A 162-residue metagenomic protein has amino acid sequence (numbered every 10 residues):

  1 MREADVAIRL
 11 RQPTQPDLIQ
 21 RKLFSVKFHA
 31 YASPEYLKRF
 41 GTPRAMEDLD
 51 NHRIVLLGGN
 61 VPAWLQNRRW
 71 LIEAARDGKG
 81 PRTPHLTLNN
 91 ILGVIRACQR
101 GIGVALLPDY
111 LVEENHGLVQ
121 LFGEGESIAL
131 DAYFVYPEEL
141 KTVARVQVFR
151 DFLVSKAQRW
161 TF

Functional and structural regions predicted by a protein language model:
M1, P43, V146-Q147: Conserved strand-to-helix beginnings and helix N-cap segments that scaffold or border functional pockets
M1-I19: Central regulatory/effector-binding core of bacterial HTH transcription factors
V6, E73, D151-F152: Glycine-rich, phosphate-binding/catalytic loops in enzymes
P13-A132, Q158-F162: C-terminal regulatory
I95, Y136, R150: A cross-family signal for key residues in well-ordered alpha-helices that form functional helical elements
A132-T142: A bilobed periplasmic-binding-protein/Venus flytrap-type ligand-binding module shared by bacterial periplasmic
K141-S155: Short amphipathic alpha-helical coupling segments at ligand-binding clamshell hinges and other catalytic/signaling
